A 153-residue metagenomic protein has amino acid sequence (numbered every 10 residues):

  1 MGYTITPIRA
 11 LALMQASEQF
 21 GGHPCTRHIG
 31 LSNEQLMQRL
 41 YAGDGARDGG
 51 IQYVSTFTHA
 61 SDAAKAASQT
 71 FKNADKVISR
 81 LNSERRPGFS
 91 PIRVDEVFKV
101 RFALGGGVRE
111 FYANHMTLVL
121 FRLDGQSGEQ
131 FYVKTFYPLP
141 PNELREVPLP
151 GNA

Functional and structural regions predicted by a protein language model:
M1-L31, L36, P141, A153: Long, low-complexity, intrinsically disordered regions
G22, N33-A153: Functional cores of ribonucleases/endoribonucleases
